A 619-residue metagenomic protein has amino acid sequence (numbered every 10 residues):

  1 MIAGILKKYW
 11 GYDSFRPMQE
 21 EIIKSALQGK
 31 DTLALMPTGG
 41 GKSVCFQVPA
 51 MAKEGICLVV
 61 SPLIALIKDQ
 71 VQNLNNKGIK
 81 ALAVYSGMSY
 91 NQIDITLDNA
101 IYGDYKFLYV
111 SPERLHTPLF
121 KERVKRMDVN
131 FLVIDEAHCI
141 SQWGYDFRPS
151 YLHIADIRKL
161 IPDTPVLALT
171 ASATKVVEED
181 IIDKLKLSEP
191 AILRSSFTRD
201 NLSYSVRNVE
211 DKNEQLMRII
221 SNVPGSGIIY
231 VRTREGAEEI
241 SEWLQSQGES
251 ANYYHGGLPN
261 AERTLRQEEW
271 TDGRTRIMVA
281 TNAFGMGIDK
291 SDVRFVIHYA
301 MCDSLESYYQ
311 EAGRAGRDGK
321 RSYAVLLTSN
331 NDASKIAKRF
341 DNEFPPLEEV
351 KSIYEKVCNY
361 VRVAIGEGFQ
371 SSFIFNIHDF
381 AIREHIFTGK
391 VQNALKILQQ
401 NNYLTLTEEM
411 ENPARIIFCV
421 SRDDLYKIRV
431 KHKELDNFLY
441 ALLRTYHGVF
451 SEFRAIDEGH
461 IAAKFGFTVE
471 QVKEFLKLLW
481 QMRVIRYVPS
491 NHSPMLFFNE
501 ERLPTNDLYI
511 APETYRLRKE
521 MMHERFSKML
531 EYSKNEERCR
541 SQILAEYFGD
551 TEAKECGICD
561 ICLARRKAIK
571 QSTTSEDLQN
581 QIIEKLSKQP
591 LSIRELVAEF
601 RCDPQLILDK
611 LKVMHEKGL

Functional and structural regions predicted by a protein language model:
M1, P17-M18, I456, C539: Alpha-helix N-cap and coil->helix boundary residues
I2-Y9, D13-P17, E21-S43, A50-K53 (+3 more regions): Helicase motor core with emphasis on the C-terminal RecA-like subdomain
P346-R502, D507-V613, K617-L619: C-terminal accessory/connector segments of nucleic-acid motor ATPases
